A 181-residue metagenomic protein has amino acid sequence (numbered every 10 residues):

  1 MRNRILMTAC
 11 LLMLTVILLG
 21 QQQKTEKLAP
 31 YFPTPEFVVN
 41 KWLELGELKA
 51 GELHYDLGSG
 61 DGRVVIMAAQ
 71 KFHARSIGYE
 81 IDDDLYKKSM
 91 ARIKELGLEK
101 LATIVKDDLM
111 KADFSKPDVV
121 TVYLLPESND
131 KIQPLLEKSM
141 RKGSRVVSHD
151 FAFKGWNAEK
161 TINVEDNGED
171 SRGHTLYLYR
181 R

Functional and structural regions predicted by a protein language model:
R2-I5, C10, V16-L53: S-adenosyl-L-methionine
G58: Conserved S-adenosyl-L-methionine
G62-I66: Glycine-rich SAM-binding Motif I of class I
A69-H73: Gly/Ala-rich phosphate-binding loop of Rossmann-like dinucleotide-binding domains, activating on the conserved
R75-E80: Conserved SAM-binding motif I beta-strand of class I
D82-K116: S-adenosyl-L-methionine
S115-K131: A short SAM/SAH-binding and catalytic strip from SAM-dependent methyltransferases
E127-R181: C-terminal substrate-binding/active-site "lid" region of AdoMet-derived donor-dependent transferases
